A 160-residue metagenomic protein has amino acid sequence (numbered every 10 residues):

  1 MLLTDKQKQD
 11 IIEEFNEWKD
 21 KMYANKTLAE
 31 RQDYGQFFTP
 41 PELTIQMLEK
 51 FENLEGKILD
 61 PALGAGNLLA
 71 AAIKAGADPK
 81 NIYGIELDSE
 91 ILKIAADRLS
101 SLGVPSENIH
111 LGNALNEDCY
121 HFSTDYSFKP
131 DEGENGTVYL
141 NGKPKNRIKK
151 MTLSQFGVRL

Functional and structural regions predicted by a protein language model:
M1-L160: SAM-dependent methyltransferase catalytic region
